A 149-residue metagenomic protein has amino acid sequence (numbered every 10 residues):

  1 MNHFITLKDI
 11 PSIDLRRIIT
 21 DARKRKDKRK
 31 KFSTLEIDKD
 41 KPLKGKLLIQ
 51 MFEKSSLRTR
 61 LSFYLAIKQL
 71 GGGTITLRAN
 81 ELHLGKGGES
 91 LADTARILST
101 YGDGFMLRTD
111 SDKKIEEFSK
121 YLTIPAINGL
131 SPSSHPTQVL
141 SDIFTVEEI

Functional and structural regions predicted by a protein language model:
M1-L61, L65: Positively charged, low-complexity intrinsically disordered leader regions
K8, R78, L130: Residues at the C-termini of beta-strands that transition into short coil/loop
I10-I13, L43, K54, R58 (+5 more regions): Conserved active-site and cofactor/substrate-binding residues in soluble primary-metabolism enzymes
D27, G71-G73, E147: Charged, amphipathic alpha-helical interaction segments
K30-F32, K86, A95-L98, G102-I149: Anion-binding alpha/beta catalytic cores of soluble intermediary-metabolism enzymes, centered on
L47-Y101: Active-site cofactor/substrate anionic-group-binding motifs, chiefly glycine- and Lys/Arg-rich phosphate-binding loops
